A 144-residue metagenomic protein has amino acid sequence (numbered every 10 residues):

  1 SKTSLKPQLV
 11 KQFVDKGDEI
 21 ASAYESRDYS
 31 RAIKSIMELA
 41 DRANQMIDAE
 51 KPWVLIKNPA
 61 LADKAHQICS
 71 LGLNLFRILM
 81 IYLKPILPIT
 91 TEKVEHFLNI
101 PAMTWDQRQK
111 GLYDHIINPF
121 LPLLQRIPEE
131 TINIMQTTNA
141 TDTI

Functional and structural regions predicted by a protein language model:
S1-A32: Long, amphipathic alpha-helical stalk/connector segments used for oligomerization, subunit docking, or mechanical
S22, R27, M37-I144: Basic, alpha-helical terminal appendages of large translation-related enzymes
